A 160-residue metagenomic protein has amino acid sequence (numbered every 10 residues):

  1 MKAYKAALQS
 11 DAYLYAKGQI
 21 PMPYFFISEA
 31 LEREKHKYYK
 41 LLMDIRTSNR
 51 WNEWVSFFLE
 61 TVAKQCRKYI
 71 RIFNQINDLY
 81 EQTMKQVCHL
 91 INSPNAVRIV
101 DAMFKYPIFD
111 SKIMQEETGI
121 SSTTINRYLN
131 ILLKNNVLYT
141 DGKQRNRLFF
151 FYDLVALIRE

Functional and structural regions predicted by a protein language model:
M1-F73: Phosphate/pyrophosphate-binding active-site loops
Y69-V100: Short alpha-helical segments that sit at the start of domains
I91-N95, M103, I131-L133, G142-Q144: A structural signal for short secondary-structure junctions
N92-S93, T140-E160: Short, cationic-aromatic polyanion-contact patches
A96-V100, K105-E117: Short acidic, hydrophobic short linear motifs in intrinsically disordered regions
M103, I125, L129-N135, F149: Basic amphipathic alpha-helical segments that dock to polyanions
